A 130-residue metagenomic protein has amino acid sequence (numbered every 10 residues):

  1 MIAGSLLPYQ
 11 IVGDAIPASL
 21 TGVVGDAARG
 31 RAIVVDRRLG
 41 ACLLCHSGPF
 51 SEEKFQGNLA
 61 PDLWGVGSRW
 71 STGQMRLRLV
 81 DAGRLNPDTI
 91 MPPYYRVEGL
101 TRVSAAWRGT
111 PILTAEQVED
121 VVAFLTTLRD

Functional and structural regions predicted by a protein language model:
S5, L77-R78, Y94-D130: C-terminal capping alpha-helices of c-type cytochrome domains
L6-R37: Electrostatic cytochrome c docking/interface patches
P17-L20, L63-W64, W107-P111: Second-shell loop/turn segments in exported
V24, I33-V35, L43, S47-D81 (+1 more regions): Gly/Gly-Pro-rich "capping" loops immediately C-terminal to redox-active cysteine motifs in periplasmic/lumenal
D26, S71, L113-Q117: An acidic site on a long C-lobe helix of protein kinase domains
G40: Cys/His-enriched microdomains
A82-L85, L128: Phosphate/oxyanion-binding loops and surfaces in catalytic or ligand/nucleic-acid-binding neighborhoods
